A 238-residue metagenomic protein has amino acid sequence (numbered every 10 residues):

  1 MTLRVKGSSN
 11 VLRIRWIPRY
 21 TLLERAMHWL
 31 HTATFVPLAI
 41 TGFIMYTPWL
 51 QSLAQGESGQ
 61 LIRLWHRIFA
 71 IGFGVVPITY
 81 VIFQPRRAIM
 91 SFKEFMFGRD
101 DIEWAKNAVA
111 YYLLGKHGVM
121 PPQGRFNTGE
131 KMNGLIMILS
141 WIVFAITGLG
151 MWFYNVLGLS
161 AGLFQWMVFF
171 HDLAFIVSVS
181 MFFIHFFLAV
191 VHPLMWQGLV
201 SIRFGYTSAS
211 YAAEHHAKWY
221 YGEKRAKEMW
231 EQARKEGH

Functional and structural regions predicted by a protein language model:
M1-H238: Membrane-embedded alpha-helical bundles that constitute the cytochrome b-like, heme-associated redox core of multi-pass
